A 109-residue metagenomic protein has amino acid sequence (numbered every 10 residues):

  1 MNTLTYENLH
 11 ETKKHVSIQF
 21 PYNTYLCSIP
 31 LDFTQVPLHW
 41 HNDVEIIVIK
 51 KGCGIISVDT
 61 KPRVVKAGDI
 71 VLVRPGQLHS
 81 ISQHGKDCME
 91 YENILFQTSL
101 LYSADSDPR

Functional and structural regions predicted by a protein language model:
M1-V64, I70: Generic protein-terminus/edge-of-domain signal
N2-T24, L78-R109: A hydrophobic/aromatic-rich effector-binding and dimerization subdomain of bacterial HTH-type transcriptional regulators
K51, P75, T98: Residues immediately flanking
V65-S80: Conserved metal-binding segment of the jelly-roll/cupin
